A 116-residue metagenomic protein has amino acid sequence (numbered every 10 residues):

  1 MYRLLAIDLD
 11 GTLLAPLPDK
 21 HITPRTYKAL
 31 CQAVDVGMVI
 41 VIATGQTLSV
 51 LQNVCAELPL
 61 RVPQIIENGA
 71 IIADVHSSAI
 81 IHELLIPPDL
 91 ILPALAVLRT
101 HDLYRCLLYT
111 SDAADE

Functional and structural regions predicted by a protein language model:
R3-P16: Asp-based phosphoryl-transfer active-site loop
P18-Q32: Basic, amphipathic juxtamembrane/active-site segments that coordinate anionic phosphate or diphosphate groups
A29-A33, D89-L103: Generic non-transmembrane alpha-helical segments
L30-Q52, N68, L107-L108: Substrate-recognition element of Asp-dependent hydrolases with the DxDx(T/V) motif
N53-L60: Glycine-rich loop at the start of a catalytic domain that most often binds anionic cofactors/ligands
H82: Glycine/small-residue-rich loop that forms an oxyanion/phosphate-binding "nest" at active or ligand-binding sites
Y109-E116: Conserved small/polar residues in nucleotide/adenosyl-binding loops
